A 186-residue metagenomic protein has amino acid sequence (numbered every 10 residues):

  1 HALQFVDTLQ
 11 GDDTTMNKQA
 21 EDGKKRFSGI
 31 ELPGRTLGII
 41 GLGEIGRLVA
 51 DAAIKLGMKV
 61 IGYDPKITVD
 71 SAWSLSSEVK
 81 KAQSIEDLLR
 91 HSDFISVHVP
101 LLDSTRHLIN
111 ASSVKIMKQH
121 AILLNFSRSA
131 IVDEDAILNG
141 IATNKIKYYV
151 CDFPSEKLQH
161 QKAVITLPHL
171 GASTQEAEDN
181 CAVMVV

Functional and structural regions predicted by a protein language model:
H1-Q10, D51-M58, M184-V186: Oxidoreductase and adenylate-handling cofactor-binding alpha/beta cores
H1-T36: Phosphate-binding beta-alpha-beta segment of Rossmann-like dinucleotide-binding domains, i.e., the NAD(P)
R26-P33, I54, K115-I116, L158: Short, flexible hinge/linker loops that cap or flank conserved catalytic cores
R35, L42-G43: Glycine-rich Rossmann-fold phosphate-binding loop(s) that bind the pyrophosphate of adenine dinucleotide cofactors
G46-R47: N-terminal Rossmann-fold NAD(P) dinucleotide-binding loop
V60-G62: Short beta-strand "acidic-cap" motif of Rossmann-like dinucleotide-binding folds
P65-K157, S173: Rossmann-like adenosine-cofactor binding region
K147, Q159-V186: Adenosine-phosphate binding glycine-rich loop
